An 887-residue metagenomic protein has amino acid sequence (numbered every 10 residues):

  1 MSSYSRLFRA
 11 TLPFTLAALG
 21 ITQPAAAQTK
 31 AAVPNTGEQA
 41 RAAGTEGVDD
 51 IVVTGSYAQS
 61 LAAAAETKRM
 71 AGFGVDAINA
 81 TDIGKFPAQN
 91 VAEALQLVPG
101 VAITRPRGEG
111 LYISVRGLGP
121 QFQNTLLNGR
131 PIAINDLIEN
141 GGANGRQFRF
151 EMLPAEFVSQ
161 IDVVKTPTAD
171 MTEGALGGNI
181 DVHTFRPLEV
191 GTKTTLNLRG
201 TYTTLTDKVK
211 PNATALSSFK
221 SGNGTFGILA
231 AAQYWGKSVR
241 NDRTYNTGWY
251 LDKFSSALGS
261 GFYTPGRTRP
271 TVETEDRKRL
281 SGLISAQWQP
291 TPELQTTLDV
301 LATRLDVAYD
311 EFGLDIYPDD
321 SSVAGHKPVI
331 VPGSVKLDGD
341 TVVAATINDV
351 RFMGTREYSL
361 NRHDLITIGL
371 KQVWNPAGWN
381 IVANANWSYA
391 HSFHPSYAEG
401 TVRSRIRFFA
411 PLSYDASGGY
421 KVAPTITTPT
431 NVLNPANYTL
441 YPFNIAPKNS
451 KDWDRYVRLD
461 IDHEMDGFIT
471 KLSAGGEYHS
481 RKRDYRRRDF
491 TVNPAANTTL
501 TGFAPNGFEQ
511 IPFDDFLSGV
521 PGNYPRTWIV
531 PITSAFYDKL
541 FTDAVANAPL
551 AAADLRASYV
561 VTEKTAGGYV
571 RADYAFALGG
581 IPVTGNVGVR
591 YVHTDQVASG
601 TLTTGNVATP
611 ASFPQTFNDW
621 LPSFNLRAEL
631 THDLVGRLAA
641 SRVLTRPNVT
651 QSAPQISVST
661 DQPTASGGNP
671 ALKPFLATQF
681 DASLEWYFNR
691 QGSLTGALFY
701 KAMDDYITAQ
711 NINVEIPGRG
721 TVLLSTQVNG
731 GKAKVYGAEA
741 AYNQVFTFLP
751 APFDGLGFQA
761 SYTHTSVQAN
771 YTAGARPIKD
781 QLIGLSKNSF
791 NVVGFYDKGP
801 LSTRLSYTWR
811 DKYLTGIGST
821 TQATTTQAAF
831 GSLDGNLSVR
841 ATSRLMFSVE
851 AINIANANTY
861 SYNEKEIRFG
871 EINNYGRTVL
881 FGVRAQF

Functional and structural regions predicted by a protein language model:
D49-F86, Y112, Q123, N135-G142: N-terminal periplasmic "start-of-domain" segments of outer-membrane beta-barrel proteins
S60, T67, A92-N135, K165: Extracytoplasmic beta-strand/coil segments of soluble accessory domains associated with Gram-negative outer-membrane
P131, D136, K482, V530-I532 (+7 more regions): Surface-exposed extracellular loop regions of Gram-negative outer-membrane beta-barrel proteins, predominantly
N140-F148, E156-V163, D170-K253, Y263-G266 (+3 more regions): Outer-membrane beta-barrel translocator/receptor signature
M171, P187-K193, G222-F226, E293 (+9 more regions): Short loop/turn motifs that connect adjacent beta-strands in outer-membrane beta-barrel proteins
V350, R356-L365, A557-E563, L644-M703 (+5 more regions): Outer-membrane beta-barrel signature, preferentially recognizing the C-terminal barrel domain of Gram-negative
A496, T808-I817, S838-F887: C-terminal beta-signal and adjacent terminal beta-strands/loops of Gram-negative outer-membrane beta-barrel proteins
F699-A702, V714, R719-I817, A855: Gram-negative outer-membrane beta-barrel transporters
